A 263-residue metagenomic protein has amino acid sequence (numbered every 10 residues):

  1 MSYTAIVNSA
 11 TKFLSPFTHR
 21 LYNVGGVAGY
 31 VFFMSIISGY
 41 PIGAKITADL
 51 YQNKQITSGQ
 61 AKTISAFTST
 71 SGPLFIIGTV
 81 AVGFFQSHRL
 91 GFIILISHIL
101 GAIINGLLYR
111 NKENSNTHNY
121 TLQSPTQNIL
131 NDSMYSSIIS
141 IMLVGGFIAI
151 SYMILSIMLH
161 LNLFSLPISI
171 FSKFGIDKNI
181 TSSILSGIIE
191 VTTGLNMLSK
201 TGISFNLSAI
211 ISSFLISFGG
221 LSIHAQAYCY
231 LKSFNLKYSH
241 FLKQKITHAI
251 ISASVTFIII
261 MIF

Functional and structural regions predicted by a protein language model:
M1-K12, R20: N-terminal signal-anchor module of multipass membrane proteins
K12-N23, A48, Q52, D132-I139 (+1 more regions): Short amphipathic alpha-helical coupling elements at transmembrane boundaries
S15, S35, G39, I93 (+11 more regions): Alpha-helical transmembrane segments in multi-pass membrane proteins
L21-F85, S183-F234: Alpha-helical membrane segments and immediately flanking helix-loop junctions that form or couple to the substrate/ion
Q55-R110, Y230-V255: Membrane-core helix-loop-helix motifs of multi-pass transport proteins
K112-Y135, S169: Intrinsically disordered, low-complexity non-transmembrane regions of multi-pass membrane transporters
M134-S212: Transmembrane helical segments that form the transport core of multi-pass membrane transport proteins
V255-F263: Juxtamembrane boundary at the C-terminal end of a transmembrane helix
